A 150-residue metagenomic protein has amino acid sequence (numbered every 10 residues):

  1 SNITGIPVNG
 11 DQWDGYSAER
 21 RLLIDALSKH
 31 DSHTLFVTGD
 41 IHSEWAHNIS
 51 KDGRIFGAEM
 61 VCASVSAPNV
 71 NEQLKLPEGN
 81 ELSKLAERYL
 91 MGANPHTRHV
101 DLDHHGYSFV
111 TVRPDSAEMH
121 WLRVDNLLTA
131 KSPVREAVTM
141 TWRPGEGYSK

Functional and structural regions predicted by a protein language model:
S1-K150: Long, structured stretches of catalytic cores involved in phosphate-ester chemistry, encompassing
